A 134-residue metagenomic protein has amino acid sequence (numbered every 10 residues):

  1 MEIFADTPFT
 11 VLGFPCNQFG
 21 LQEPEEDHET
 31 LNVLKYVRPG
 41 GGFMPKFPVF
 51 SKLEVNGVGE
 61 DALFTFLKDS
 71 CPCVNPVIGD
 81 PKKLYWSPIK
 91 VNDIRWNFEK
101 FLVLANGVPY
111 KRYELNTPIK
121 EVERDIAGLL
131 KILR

Functional and structural regions predicted by a protein language model:
M1-F14, K35-G40: Conserved helix-turn-beta segment immediately C-terminal to the redox Cys motif in thioredoxin-like folds
M1-F4, R38, L67-C71, L130-L133: Sec/Tat-exported extracytoplasmic proteins
D6, V103, V122-E123: Alpha-helical solenoid scaffolds in eukaryotic macromolecular assemblies
P8-F9, E23-K35: Short, surface-exposed acidic-centric catalytic microdomains
C16-L21, L53-V55: Short histidine/acidic/glycine/proline-rich micro-motifs that form metal- and phosphate-coordinating active-site loops
E25, E29, V58-A62, E121: Extracytoplasmic/secreted proteins, especially bacterial periplasmic and envelope-associated proteins
Y36-T117: Thiol/selenol-based redox catalytic cores and closely related redox-interacting motifs
Y110-L133: Non-catalytic, surface beta->alpha helical segment in thiol-disulfide oxidoreductase systems
